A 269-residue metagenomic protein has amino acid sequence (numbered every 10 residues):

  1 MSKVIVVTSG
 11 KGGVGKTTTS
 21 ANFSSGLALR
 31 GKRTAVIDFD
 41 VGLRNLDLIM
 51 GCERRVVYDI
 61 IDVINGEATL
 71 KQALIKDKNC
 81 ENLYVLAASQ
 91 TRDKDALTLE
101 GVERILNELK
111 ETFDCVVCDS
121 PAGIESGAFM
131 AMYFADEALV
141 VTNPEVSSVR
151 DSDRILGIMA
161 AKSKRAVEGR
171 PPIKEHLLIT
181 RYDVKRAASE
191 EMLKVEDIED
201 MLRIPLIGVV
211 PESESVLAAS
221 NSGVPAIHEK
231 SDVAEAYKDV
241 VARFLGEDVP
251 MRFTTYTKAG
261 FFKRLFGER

Functional and structural regions predicted by a protein language model:
V4, V85, L206-V209: Conserved beta-strand scaffold positions in the cores of enzyme catalytic domains, especially in NTP/NDP-utilizing
V4-A68, C115: Walker A/P-loop NTP-binding active-site region of P-loop NTPases, recognizing the glycine-rich GxxxxGKT/S
S9, D38, A87-Q90, T142 (+1 more regions): Flexible glycine-/small-residue-rich
G12, V63, L86, D119 (+3 more regions): Residue-level signature of catalytic and energy-coupling elements of molecular machines, predominantly ATP/GTP-dependent
F39-E111, A218-S222: P-loop/Walker-type NTP enzyme "switch/lid" segment
V57, K71, L99, E103 (+5 more regions): Amphipathic alpha-helical transducer elements in NTP-driven molecular machines
K110-E111, C115, P121-I207: Conserved catalytic-core segment of NTP-binding enzymes
A166-R269: C-terminal lobe/tail of nucleotide-utilizing enzymes
